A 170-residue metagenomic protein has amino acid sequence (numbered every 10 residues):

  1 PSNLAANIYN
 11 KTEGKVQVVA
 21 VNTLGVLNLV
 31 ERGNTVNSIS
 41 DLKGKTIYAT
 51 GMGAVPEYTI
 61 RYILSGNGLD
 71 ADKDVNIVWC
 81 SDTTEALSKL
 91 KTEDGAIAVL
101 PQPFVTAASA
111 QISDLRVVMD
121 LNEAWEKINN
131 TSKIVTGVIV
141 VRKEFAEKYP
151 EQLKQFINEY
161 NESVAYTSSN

Functional and structural regions predicted by a protein language model:
P1-C80, D94-Q102, D114, V118-M119: Short, glycine-/small- and polar/acidic-enriched structural segments that line small-molecule recognition paths
N3-L4, V78, D82-N170: Pocket-lining segment of extracytoplasmic ligand-binding domains
